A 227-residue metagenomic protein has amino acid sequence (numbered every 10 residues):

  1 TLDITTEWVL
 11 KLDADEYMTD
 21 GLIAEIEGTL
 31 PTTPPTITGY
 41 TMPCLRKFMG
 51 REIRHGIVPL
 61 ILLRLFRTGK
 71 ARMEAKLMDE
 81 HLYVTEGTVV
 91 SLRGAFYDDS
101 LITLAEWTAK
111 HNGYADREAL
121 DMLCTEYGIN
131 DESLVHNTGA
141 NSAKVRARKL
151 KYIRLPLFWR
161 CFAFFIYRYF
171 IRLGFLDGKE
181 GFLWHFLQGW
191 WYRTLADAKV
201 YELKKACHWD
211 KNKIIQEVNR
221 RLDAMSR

Functional and structural regions predicted by a protein language model:
T1-D3: Short, conserved alpha-helix that lines the donor NDP-sugar binding/gating region of sugar-transfer enzymes
E7, L12, T19-K204, I214 (+1 more regions): Catalytic-site signature of metal-activated, phosphate-bearing donor transferases, centered on the GT-A/GT-A-like
I214-V218, L222-D223: C-terminal membrane-proximal segments flanking the terminal transmembrane helix
